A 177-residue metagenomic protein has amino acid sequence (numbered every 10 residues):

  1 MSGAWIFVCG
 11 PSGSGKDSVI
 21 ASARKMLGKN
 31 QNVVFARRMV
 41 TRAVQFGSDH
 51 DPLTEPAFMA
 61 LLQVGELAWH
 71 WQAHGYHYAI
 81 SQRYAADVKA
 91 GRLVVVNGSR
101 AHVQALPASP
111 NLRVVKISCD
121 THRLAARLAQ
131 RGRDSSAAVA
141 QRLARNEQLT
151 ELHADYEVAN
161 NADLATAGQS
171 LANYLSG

Functional and structural regions predicted by a protein language model:
V8: Hydrophobic anchor at the beta1->P-loop junction of P-loop NTPases
P11: P-loop (Walker A) phosphate-binding loop of NTP-binding proteins
S14: ATP-binding Walker
D17: Walker A/P-loop
K25-F35: Post-Walker A helix-loop "phosphate-sensing" segment adjacent to the P-loop in P-loop NTPases
R38-V94, G98-R100: ATP-dependent small-molecule kinase phosphotransfer cores that center on conserved nucleotide phosphate-binding segments
V95-G98, A108-Q130: Conserved phosphate-donor/acceptor-positioning beta-strand/loop module used by diverse small-molecule
Q130-G177: Small-molecule kinase domains that catalyze NTP-dependent phosphoryl transfer to phosphate-bearing small molecules
